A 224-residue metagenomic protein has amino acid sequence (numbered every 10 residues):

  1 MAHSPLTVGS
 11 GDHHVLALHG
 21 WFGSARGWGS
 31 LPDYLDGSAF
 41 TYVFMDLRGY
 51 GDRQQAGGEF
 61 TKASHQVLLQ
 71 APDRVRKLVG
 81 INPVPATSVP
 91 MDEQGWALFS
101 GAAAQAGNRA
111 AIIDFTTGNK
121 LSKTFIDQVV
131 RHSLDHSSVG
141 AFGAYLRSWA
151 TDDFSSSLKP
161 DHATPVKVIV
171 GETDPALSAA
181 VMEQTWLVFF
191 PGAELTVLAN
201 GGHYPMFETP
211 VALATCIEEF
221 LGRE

Functional and structural regions predicted by a protein language model:
M1-L16, D33-T41, H136, T151-F154 (+2 more regions): Alpha/beta-hydrolase fold catalytic core
A2, P32, G37, T41-L69 (+1 more regions): Active-site loop/oxyanion-hole signature of alpha/beta-hydrolase fold enzymes
L18-G20, V170: The conserved beta1-alpha1 loop
G20-S30, Y42: Serine-hydrolase catalytic-loop signature spanning alpha/beta hydrolases and amidase-signature enzymes
Q70, R74-A106: Flexible "cap/lid" loop of the alpha/beta hydrolase fold
S88-M91, Q105-D161: Conserved alpha/beta-hydrolase catalytic His-Asp/Glu region
P165-G201, F207: Conserved loop-alpha-helix segment in the C-terminal half of the alpha/beta-hydrolase fold that carries the catalytic
F207-E219: Post-His helix in hydrolase/transferase enzymes
